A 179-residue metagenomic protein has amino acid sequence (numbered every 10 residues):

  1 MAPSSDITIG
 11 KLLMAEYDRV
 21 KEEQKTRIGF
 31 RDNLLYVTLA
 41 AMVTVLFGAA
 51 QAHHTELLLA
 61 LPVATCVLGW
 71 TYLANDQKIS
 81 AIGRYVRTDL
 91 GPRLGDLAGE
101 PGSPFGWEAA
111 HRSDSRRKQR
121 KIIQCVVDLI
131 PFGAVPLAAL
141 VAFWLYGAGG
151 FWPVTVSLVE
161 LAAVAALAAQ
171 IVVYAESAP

Functional and structural regions predicted by a protein language model:
A2-F47, Y174-P179: Cytosolic-side membrane-entry/anchor segment at the start of a transmembrane helix
P3-T8, L12, V45-H53, A60-V67 (+3 more regions): Terminal, low-complexity, charged helical segments
K21-Q24, H53, R116-I123, A148-T155: Membrane-interfacial loop-to-transmembrane-helix junctions in polytopic alpha-helical membrane proteins
I28, D32, F105-L137: Loop-to-transmembrane boundary segments
L39-L46, V63-T65, A134-A142: Hydrophobic, membrane-inserted alpha-helices
Q51-P62, G147-A162: Hydrophobic alpha-helical transmembrane segments
L61-A109, A168-P179: Inner-leaflet juxtamembrane helices
D128-W144, S157-V172: Hydrophobic core of alpha-helical transmembrane segments in multi-pass integral membrane proteins
